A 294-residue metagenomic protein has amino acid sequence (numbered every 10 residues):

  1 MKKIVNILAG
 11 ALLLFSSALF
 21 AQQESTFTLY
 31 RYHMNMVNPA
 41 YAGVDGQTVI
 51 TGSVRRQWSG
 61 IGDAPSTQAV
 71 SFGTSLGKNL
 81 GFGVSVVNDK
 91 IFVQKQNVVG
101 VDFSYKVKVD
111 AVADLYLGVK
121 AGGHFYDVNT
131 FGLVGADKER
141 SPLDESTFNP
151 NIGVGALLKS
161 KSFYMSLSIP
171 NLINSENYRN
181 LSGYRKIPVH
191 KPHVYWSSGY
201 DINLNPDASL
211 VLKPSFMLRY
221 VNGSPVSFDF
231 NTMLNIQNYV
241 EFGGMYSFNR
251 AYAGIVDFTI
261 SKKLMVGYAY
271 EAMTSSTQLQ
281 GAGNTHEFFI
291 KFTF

Functional and structural regions predicted by a protein language model:
K2-G10: Sec-dependent signal peptide recognition, specifically the positively charged N-region followed immediately by
S16-A18: N-terminal signal peptide c-region/cleavage motif recognized by signal peptidases
Q22-F294: Subset of outer-membrane beta-barrel
